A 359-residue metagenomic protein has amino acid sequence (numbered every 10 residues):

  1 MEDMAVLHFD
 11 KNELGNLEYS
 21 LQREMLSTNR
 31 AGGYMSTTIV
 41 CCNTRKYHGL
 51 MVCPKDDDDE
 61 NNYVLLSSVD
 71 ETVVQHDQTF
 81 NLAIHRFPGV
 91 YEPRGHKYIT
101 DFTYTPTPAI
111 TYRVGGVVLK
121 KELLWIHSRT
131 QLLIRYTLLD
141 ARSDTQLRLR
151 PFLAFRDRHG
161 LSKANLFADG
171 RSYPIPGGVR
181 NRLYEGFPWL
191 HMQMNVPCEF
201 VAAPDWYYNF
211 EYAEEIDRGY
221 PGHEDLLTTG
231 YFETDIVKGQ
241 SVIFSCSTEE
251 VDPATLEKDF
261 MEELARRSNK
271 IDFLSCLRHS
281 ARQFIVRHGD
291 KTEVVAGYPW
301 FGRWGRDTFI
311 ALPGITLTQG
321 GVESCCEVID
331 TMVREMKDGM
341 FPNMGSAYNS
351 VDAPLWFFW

Functional and structural regions predicted by a protein language model:
M1-N269, P299, G321-S324, V333-R334: Terminal accessory carbohydrate-recognition/targeting modules of carbohydrate-active enzymes
R113, E211-R218, R278-T292, I329-M340 (+1 more regions): Active-site-adjacent bridging/hinge elements
K121, E224-E233, K291-T308, P342-P354: Solvent-exposed loop and edge beta-strand segments that line ligand/cofactor-binding and catalytic clefts
D140-A141, S162-N165, P174, I236 (+2 more regions): Aromatic-rich carbohydrate-recognition surfaces in CAZymes
L147, S275-H279, L355: Non-catalytic, well-ordered alpha-helical scaffold segments
E262-Y298, E327: Conserved oxyanion/phosphate-binding beta-strand-loop segments in alpha/beta enzyme cores
R278, T308-F309: Short, well-ordered alpha-helical scaffold segments within catalytic/effector domains
R282, I310-P313: Amphipathic alpha-helical repeat scaffolds
